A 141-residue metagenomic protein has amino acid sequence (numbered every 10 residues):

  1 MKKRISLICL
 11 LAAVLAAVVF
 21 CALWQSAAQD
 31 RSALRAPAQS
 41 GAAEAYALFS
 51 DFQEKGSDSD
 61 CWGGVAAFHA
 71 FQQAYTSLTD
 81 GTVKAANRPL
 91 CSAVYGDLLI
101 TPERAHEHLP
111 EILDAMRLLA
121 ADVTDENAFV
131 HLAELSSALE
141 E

Functional and structural regions predicted by a protein language model:
R4-L23: Hydrophobic membrane-insertion alpha-helices, especially the h-region of bacterial N-terminal signal peptides
I5-I8, V94, I100, I112: Weak global preference for isoleucine
Q25-A38: Ser/Thr/Pro/Gly-rich low-complexity linker/stalk segments immediately outside membranes or between
P37-S40, E44-L99, R117, N127-E134: Alpha-helical segments in soluble extracytoplasmic regions
E103-E141: C-terminal amphipathic alpha-helix
